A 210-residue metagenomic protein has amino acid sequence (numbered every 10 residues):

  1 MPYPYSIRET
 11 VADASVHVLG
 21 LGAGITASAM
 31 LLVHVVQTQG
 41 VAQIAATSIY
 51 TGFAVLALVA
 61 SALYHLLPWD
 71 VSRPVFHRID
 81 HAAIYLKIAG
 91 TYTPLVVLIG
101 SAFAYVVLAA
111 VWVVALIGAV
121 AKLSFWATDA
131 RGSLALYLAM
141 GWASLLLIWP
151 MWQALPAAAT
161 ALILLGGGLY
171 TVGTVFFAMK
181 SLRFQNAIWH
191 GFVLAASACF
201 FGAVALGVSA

Functional and structural regions predicted by a protein language model:
M1-A210: Multi-pass alpha-helical transmembrane bundles in non-GPCR membrane proteins that perform intramembrane catalysis
